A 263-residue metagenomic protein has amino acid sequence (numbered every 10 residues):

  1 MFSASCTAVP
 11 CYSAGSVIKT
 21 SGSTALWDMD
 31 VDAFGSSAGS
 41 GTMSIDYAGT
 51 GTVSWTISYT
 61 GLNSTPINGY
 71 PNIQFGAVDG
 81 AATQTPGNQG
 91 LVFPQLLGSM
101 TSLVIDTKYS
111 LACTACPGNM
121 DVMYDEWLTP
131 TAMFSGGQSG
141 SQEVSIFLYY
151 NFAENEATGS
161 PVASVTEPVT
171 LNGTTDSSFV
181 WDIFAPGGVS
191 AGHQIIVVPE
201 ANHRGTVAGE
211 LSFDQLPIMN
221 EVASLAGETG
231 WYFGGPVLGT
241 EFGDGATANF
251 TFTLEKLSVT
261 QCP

Functional and structural regions predicted by a protein language model:
M1, C6, K108-L111, L257: Disulfide-bonded cysteine motifs in exported proteins
F2-L91, E143, S164-T166: Aromatic (Trp/Tyr/Phe) and Gly/Pro-enriched flexible surface segments
S5-Y12, T114-P117, Q261-P263: Sequence contexts marking disulfide-bonded cysteines in secreted/extracellular proteins
G51-W55, T101-S110, Y124-E126, F233-F242: Short, hydrophobic/proline-enriched secondary-structure or compact coil segments at domain edges
P66-E167: Extracellular-facing segments of soluble proteins and assemblies that are Gly/Ser/Thr-biased and enriched in aromatics
T129-D214: Short helix-loop boundary/capping segments
A191-P263: Long, compositionally biased interface segments
